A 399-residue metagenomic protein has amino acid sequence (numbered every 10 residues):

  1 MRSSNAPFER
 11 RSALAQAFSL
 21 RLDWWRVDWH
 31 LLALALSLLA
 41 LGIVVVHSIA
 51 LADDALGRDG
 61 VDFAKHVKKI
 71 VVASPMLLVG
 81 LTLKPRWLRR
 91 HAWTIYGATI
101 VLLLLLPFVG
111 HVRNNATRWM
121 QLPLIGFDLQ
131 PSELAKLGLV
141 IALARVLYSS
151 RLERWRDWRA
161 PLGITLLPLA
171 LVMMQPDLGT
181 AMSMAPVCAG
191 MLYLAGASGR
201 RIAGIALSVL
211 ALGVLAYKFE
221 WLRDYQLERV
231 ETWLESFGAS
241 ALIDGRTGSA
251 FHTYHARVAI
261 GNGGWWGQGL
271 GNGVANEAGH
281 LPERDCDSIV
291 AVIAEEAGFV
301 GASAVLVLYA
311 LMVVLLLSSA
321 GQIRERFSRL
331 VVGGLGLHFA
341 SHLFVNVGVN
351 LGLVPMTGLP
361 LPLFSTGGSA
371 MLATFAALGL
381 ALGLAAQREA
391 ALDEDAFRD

Functional and structural regions predicted by a protein language model:
R2-L38, I43-P176, V347-T366, A370-A376 (+1 more regions): Membrane-helix boundary/helix-loop-helix interface segments in multi-pass membrane proteins
V61, E133, D157-P161, M184 (+3 more regions): Alpha-helical transmembrane segments of multi-pass membrane proteins, especially transporters and channels
K68-A73, K136, E296-L316: Hydrophobic alpha-helical transmembrane segments
A73, W93-T94, I100, W158-M173 (+2 more regions): Hydrophobic alpha-helical segments of polytopic membrane proteins
P75, L83, A142, W221 (+5 more regions): Transmembrane alpha-helix boundary/anchor motif
G110-W119, A203-A304, R324-S328: Hydrophobic, glycine- and aromatic-enriched re-entrant/interface helices and adjoining loop segments
L147, M182, V187-R201, V274-G301 (+1 more regions): Interfacial segments of multi-pass membrane proteins
L317-G358, F364: Loop-to-helix entry and N-terminal half of a specific, functionally important transmembrane alpha helix in multi-pass
